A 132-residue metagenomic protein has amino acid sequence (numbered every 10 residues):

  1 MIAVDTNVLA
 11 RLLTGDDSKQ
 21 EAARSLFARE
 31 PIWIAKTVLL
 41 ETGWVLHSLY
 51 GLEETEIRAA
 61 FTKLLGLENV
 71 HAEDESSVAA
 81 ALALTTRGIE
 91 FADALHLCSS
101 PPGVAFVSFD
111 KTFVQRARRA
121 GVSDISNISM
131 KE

Functional and structural regions predicted by a protein language model:
M1, L67, C98, P102-E132: Acidic, PIN/NYN-like endoribonuclease modules and their adjacent C-terminal/linker elements
M1-I34, L49-A59, A120-E132: Short, well-structured N-terminal submotif of metal-dependent ribonuclease cores
V4, L40, F109: Active-site flanking residues adjacent to catalytic metal/cofactor-binding acidic residues
N7-V8, T37, K111-T112: Alpha-helix/helix-capping structural signal
I34-T37, A92: Aromatic- and histidine-enriched alpha-helix N-cap/loop-to-helix transition segments that scaffold the rims
E41-N69, S76-S77, L82: Active-site-proximal, substrate-binding regions of enzyme catalytic domains and RNA-binding/basic surfaces
L67-T112: Active-site neighborhoods of divalent-metal-dependent phosphate/nucleic-acid chemistry enzymes
